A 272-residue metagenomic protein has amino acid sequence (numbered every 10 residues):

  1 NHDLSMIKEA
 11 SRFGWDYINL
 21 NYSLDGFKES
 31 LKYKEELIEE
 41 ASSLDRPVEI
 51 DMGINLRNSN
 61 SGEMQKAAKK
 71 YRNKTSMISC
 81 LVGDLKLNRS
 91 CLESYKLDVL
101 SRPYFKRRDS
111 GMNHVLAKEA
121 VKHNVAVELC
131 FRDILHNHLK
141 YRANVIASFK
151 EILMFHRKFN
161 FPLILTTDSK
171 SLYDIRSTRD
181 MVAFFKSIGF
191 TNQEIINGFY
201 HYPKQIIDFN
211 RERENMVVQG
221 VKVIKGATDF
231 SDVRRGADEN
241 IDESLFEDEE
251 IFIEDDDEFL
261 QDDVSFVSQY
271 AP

Functional and structural regions predicted by a protein language model:
N1-H2, M77-L81: Active-site mouth loops of central-metabolism enzymes
N1-I18, G26-L44, G62-K69, N73 (+1 more regions): Charged catalytic cores and adjacent phosphate/nucleic-acid-binding surfaces used for phosphate/nucleic-acid chemistry
L20-S23, N55: Acidic/polar N-terminal loop/beta-strand segments that form early-domain functional surfaces
N21, L81, P103: Conserved residues at the C-terminal ends of beta-strands
V48-K66, D84: A glycine-rich, hydrophobic loop/mini-helix early in the fold
E49, R72-I78: Short beta-strand/loop segments at the ligand-binding rim of alpha/beta enzyme cores
